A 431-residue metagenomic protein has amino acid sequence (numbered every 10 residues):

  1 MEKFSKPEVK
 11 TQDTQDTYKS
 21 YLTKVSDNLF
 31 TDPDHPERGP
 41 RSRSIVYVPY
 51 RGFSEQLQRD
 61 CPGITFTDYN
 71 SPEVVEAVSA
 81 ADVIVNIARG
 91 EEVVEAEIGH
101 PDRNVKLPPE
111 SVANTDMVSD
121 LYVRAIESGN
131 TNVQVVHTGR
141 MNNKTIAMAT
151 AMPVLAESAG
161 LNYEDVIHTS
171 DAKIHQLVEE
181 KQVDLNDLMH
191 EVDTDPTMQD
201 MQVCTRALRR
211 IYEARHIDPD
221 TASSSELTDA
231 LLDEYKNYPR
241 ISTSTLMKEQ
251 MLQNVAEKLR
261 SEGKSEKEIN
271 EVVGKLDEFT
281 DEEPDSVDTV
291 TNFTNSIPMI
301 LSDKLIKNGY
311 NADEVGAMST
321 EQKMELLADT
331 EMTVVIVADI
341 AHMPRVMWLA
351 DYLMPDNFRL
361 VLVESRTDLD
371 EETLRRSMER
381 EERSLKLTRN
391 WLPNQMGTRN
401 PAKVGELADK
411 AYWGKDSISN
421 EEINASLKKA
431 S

Functional and structural regions predicted by a protein language model:
M1-Q12, D16, K429-S431: Non-Sec secretion/translocation targeting segments of pathogen effectors
V9-R383: A structural signal for short, hydrophobic/glycine-enriched beta-strand patches
T373-A430: Glycine-rich flexible loop motifs, especially short His-Gly-Gly/GGXG/HXGH segments used as catalytic or interaction
